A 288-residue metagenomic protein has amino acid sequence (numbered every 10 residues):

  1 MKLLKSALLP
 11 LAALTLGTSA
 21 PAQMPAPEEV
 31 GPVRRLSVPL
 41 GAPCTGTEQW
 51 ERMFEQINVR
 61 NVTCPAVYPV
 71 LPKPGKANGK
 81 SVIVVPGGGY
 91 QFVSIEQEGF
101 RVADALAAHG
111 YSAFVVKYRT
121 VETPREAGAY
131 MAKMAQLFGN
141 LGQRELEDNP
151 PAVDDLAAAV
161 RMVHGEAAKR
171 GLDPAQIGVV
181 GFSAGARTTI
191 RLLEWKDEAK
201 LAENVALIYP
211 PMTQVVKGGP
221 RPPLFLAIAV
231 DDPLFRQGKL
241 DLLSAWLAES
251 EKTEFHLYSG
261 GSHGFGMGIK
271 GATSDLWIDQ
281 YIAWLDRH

Functional and structural regions predicted by a protein language model:
M1-L8: Bacterial N-terminal signal peptides that target proteins for export
L9-T15: Bacterial N-terminal signal peptides
G17-S19: N-terminal signal peptide c-region/cleavage motif recognized by signal peptidases
G41-Y68, K73-V82, G87-R170: Serine-hydrolase catalytic machinery in alpha/beta-hydrolase-like enzymes
A129, S250-H288: C-terminal catalytic histidine-bearing segment of alpha/beta-hydrolase fold enzymes
P151-R221: Primarily recognizes the serine-hydrolase "nucleophile elbow" in alpha/beta-hydrolase and SGNH/GDSL folds
L226-I228: Short beta-strand/loop motif that positions the catalytic acidic residue of the alpha/beta-hydrolase fold
D231-R236: Acidic catalytic loop of the alpha/beta-hydrolase fold
